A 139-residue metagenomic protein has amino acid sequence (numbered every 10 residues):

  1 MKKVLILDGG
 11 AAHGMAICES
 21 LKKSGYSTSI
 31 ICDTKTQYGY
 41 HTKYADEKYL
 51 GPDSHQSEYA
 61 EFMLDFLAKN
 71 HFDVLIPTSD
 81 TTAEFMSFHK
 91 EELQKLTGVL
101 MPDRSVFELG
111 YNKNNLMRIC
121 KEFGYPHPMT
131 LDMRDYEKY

Functional and structural regions predicted by a protein language model:
M1-M101: ATP-binding N-terminal substructure of ATP-dependent carboxylate-amine bond-forming enzymes
D33, D103, D132-R134: Short loop/edge segments at beta-strand edges and connector loops that shape dinucleotide/nucleotide cofactor-binding
A83, V106-F107: Helix-centric, low-specificity signal for extended rod-like, repetitive segments
L100-P102, G124-Y125: Short glycine-enriched loop/turn motifs at secondary-structure junctions
F107-Y139: Active-site nucleotide/adenylate-binding loops and adjacent lid/helix of ATP-dependent enzymes
